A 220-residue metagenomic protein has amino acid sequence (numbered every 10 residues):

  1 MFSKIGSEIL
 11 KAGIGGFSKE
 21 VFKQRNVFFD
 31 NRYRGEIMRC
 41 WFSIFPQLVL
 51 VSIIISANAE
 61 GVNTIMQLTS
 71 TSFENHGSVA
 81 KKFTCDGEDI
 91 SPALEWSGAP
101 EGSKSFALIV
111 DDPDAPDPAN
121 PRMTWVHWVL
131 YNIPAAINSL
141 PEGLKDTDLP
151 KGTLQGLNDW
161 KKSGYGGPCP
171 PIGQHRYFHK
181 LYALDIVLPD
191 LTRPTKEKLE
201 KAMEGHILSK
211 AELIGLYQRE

Functional and structural regions predicted by a protein language model:
G6-S7, A12-I14, E20-K23: Cationic, amphipathic, low-complexity segments that mediate targeting or membrane/lipid association
K23-I37: Short, Lys/Arg-enriched N-terminal segments with co-localized hydrophobic residues within the first ~10-30 amino acids
R32, R39-C40, T84, P168: The N-terminal extracellular segments of secreted preproproteins, especially immediately downstream of signal
E36-P46: Bacterial N-terminal signal peptides that target proteins for export
F45-I53: Bacterial N-terminal signal peptides
A57-E220: N-terminus-centered regions that define maturation/targeting leaders and the start of the first functional domain
